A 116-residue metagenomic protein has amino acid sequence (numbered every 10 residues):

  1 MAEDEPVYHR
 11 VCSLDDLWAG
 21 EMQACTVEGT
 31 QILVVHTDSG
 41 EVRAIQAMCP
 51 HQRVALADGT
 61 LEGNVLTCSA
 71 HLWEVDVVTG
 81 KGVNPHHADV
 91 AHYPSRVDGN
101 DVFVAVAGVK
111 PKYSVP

Functional and structural regions predicted by a protein language model:
M1-G63, H92-P116: N-terminal pre-ligand scaffold of iron-sulfur
C49, C68-H71: Short cysteine clusters
A55-E62, W73-N84: Iron-sulfur (Fe-S) cluster-binding segments and ferredoxin-like electron-carrier domains, especially [2Fe-2S]
A88: Ligand-binding loop in jelly-roll beta-barrel domains
